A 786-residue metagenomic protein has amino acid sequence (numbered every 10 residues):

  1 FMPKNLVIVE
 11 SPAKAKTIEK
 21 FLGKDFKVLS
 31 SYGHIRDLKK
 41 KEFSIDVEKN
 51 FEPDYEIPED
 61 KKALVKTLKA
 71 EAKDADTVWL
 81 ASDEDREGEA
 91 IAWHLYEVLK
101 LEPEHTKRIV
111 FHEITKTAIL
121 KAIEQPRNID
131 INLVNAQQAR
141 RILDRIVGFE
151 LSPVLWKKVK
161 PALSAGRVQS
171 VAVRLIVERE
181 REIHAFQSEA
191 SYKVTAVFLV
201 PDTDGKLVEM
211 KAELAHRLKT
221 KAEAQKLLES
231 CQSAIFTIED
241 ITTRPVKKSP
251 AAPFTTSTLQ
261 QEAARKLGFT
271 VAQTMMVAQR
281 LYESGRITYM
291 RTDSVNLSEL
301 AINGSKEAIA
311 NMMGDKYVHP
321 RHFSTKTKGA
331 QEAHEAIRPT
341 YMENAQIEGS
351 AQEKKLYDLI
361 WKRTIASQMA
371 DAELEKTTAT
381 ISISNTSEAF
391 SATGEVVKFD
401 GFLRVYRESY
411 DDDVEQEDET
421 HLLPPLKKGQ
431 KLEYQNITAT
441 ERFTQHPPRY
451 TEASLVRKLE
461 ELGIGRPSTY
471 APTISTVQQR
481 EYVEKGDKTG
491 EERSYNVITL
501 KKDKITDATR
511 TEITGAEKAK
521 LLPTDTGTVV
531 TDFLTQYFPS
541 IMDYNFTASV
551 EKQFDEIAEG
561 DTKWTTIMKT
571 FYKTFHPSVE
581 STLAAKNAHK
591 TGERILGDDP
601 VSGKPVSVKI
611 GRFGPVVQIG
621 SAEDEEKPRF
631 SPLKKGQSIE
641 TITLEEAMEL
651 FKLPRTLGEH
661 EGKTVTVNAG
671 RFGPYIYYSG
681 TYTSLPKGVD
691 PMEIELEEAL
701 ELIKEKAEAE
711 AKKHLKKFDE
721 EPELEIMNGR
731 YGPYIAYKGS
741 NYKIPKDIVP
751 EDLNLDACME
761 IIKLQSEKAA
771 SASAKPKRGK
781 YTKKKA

Functional and structural regions predicted by a protein language model:
M2-I142, E150-L151, A215, Q225 (+3 more regions): Intrinsically disordered, low-complexity regulatory segments
P3-L6, T17, F26, S152 (+4 more regions): Basic, low-complexity terminal or inter-domain segments flanking catalytic cores
D54-I57, S82-E84, L101-K107, R127-V134 (+6 more regions): Short, polar/flexible loop-turn hinges at active-site or ligand-entry regions and domain interfaces
I114-F198, T243-K247: C-terminal or mid-to-C-terminal helical accessory/interaction module adjacent to the motor/catalytic core
F236-Q261, A330-E343, E433-I437: Residues forming anionic-ligand binding surfaces in small-molecule and nucleic-acid pockets of primarily soluble enzymes
I238-T242, S249-A263, T288-T292, H446-K458 (+1 more regions): Short acidic, hydrophobic short linear motifs in intrinsically disordered regions
Q260-E262, K266-Q273: A conserved hydrophobic secondary-structure block that centers on an alpha-helix together with its immediately flanking
